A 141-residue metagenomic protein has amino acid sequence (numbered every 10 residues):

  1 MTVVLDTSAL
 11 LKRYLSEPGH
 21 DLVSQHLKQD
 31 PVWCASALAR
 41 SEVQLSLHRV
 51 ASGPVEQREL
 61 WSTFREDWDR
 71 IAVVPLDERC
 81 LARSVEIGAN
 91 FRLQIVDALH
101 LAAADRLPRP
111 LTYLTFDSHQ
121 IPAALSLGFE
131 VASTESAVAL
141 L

Functional and structural regions predicted by a protein language model:
M1, D30-W33, R70-A72, P108-T112: Short active-site oxyanion
M1-L38, V50-S62, F129, A139-L141: Short, well-structured N-terminal submotif of metal-dependent ribonuclease cores
T2, R40, D105-L141: Acidic, PIN/NYN-like endoribonuclease modules and their adjacent C-terminal/linker elements
L5, C34-A35, P75, I95-A98 (+1 more regions): Short beta-strand scaffold positions
A9-L10, A39, C80, H100 (+1 more regions): Alpha-helix capping/helix-boundary segments
S62, D69-F91, A98-L101: Acidic catalytic patch
